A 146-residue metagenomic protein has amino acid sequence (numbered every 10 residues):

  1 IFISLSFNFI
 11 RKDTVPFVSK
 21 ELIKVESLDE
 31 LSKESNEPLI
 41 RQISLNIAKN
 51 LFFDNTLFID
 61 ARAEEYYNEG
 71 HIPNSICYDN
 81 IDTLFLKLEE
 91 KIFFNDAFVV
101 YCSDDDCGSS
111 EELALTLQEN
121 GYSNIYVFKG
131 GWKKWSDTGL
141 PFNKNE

Functional and structural regions predicted by a protein language model:
I1-F58, E64-E69: Flexible, polar/low-complexity N-terminal or interdomain linker segments that lie immediately upstream of folded
I40-Q42, F58, S75-C77, I125-V127: Conserved beta-strand scaffold positions in the cores of enzyme catalytic domains, especially in NTP/NDP-utilizing
F53, L57-L84, K91-C102: Mid-length scaffold segments of soluble, non-membrane domains
L84, E89-W135: Catalytic cysteine-centered active loop of the rhodanese-like fold, especially the PTP/DSP P-loop
G139-E146: Active-site neighborhoods of enzymes that stabilize oxyanions during catalysis
